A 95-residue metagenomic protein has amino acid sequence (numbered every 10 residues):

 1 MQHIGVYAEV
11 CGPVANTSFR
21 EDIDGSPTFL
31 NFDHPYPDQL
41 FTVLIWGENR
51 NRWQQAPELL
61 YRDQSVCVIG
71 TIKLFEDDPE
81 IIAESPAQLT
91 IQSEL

Functional and structural regions predicted by a protein language model:
M1-L95: OB-fold single-stranded nucleic acid-binding module
